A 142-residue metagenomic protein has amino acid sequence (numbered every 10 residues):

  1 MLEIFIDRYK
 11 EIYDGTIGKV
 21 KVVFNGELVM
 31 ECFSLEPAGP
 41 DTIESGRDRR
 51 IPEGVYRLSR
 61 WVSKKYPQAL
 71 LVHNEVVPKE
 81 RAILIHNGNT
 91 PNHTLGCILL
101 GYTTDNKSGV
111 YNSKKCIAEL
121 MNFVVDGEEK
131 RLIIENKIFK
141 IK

Functional and structural regions predicted by a protein language model:
M1-R131, E135-K142: Cell wall/extracellular polymer interaction/catalysis modules
